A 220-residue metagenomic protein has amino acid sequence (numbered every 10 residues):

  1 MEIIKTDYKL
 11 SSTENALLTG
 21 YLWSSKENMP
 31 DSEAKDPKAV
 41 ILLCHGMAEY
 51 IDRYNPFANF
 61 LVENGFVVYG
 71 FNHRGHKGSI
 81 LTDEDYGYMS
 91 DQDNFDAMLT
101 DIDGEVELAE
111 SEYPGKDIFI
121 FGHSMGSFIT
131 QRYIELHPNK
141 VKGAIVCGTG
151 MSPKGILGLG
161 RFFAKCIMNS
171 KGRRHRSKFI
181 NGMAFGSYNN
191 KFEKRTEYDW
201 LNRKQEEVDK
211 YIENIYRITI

Functional and structural regions predicted by a protein language model:
M1-E33: N-terminal cap/lid segment of alpha/beta-hydrolase-fold proteins
K38-I41, H45-E49, S124: Active-site glycine-rich loops that stabilize anionic/oxyanionic intermediates across multiple enzyme folds
I51-D85: Conserved alpha/beta-hydrolase
N72, F119, G143-I145: Residue in the alpha/beta-hydrolase core beta-strand immediately N-terminal to the catalytic nucleophile
S90-E110: Alpha/beta-hydrolase active-site loop
Y113-S124: Alpha/beta-hydrolase fold nucleophile elbow
G122-R132: Glycine-rich nucleophile elbow surrounding the catalytic serine of serine-hydrolase chemistry
R132-Y216: Alpha/beta-hydrolase-fold enzymes
